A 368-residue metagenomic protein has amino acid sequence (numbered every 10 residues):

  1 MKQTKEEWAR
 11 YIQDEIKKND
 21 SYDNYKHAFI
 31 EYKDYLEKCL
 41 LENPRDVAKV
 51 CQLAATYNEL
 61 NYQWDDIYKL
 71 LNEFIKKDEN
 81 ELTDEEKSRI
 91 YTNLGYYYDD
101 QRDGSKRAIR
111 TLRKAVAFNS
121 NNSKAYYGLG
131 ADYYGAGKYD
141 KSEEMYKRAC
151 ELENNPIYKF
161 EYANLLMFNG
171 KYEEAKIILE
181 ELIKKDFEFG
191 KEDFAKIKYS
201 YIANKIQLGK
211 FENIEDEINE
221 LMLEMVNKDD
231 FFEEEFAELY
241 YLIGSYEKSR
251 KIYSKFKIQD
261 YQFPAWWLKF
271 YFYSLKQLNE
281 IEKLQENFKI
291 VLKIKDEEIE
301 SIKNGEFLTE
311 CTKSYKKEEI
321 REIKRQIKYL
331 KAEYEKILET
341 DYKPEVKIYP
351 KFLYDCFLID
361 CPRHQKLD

Functional and structural regions predicted by a protein language model:
D46-V47, E81, K87, N122 (+5 more regions): Residue-level recognition of tetratricopeptide repeat
K49, I90, A125, Y158-K159 (+5 more regions): TPR alpha-solenoid repeat register
A55-T56, Y96, A131, N164 (+3 more regions): Residue-level recognition of tetratricopeptide repeat
N58-E59, T92, D99-D100, Y127 (+5 more regions): Position-specific recognition of the canonical hydrophobic site in helix A of tetratricopeptide repeat
N61-Y62, R102-D103, G137, G170 (+3 more regions): Residue-level detector of the short coil/turn that links helix A to helix B within each tetratricopeptide repeat
